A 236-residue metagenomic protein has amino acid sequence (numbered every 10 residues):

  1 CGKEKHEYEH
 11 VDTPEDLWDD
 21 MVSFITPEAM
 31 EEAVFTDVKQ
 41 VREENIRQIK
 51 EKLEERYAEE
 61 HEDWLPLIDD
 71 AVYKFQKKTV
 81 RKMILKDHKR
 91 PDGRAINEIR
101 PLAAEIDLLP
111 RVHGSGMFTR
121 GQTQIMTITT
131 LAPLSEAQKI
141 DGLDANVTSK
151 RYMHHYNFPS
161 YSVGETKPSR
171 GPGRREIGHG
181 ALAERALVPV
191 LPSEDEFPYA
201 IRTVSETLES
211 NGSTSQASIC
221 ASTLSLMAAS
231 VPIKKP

Functional and structural regions predicted by a protein language model:
C1-H6, D87-K89, S149, A186 (+1 more regions): Glycine-centered secondary-structure boundary/capping sites
C1-V11, W18-F24, I219, M227-S230: N-terminal glycine-/lysine-enriched basic segments
G2, H6-H10, M30, V34 (+6 more regions): Generic alpha-helix detector with strongest preference for long hydrophobic helices that associate with membranes
K3-K5, R47, E51, Y199-T203: Short, conserved phosphate-binding/catalytic loop or strand-edge motifs used in phosphoryl-/nucleotidyl-transfer
E9-V147: Extended amphipathic alpha-helical scaffolds
I99-D107, F118-G121, I128-A132, H155-P159 (+4 more regions): Generic beta-strand/beta-sheet core signal
L108, H113-Y199: Glycine-rich, flexible beta-strand/loop modules in the N-terminal catalytic cores of phosphate-handling
P168-P172, E176-E184, V188-P236: Conserved structured catalytic cores and adjacent interaction surfaces of nucleotide-binding/hydrolyzing enzymes
